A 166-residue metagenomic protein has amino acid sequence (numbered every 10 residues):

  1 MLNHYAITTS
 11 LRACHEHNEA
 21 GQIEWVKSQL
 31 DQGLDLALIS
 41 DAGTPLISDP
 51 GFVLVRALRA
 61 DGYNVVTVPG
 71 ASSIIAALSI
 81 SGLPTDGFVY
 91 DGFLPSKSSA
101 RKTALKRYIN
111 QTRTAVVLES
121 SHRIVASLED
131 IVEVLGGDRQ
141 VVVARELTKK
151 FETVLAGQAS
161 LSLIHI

Functional and structural regions predicted by a protein language model:
M1-V68, A76: Class I S-adenosyl-L-methionine
Q32-S40, F88, R113-V117, R139-V141: Generic beta-sheet signal
D41-P45, S121-R123, T148-K149: Short glycine-rich anion-binding loops that position phosphate/pyrophosphate groups of nucleotides and phosphorylated
V53-Q111: Class I SAM-dependent methyltransferase SAM-binding "motif I" and its flanking Rossmann-like core
T67-G70, V117, V143: General beta-strand structural signal in soluble alpha/beta enzymes
Y108-V141: Conserved anion/nucleotide-ligand pocket segment
V143-T153: Short, flexible loop segments at boundaries between secondary-structure elements
I164-I166: Conserved small/polar residues in nucleotide/adenosyl-binding loops
